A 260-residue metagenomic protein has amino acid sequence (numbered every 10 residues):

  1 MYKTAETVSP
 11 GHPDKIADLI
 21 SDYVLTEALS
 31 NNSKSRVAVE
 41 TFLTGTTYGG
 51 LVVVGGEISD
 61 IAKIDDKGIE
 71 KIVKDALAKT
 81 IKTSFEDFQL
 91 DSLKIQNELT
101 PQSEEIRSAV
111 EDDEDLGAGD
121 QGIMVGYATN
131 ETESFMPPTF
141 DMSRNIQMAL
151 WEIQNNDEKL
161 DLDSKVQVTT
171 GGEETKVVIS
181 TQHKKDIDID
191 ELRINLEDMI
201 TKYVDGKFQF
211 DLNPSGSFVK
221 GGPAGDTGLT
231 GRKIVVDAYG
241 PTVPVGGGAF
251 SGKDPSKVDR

Functional and structural regions predicted by a protein language model:
M1-A38, F140: N-terminal, positively charged regions that mediate nucleic acid binding
K3-A5, S9, T26, T41-T47 (+2 more regions): Cofactor-binding beta-sheet edge motifs in enzyme active sites
T4, V8, L43-L51, K71-P223: Glycine-rich, mobile lid/loop segments that gate access to catalytic sites or pores
V8, H12-A17, L29-N31, E57-D66 (+3 more regions): ATP/Mg2+-dependent ligation/transfer catalytic cores
H12, E57-I64, T129-S134, Q182-I187 (+2 more regions): A generic structural motif
A28-S59: Long, well-ordered hydrophobic secondary-structure segments characteristic of membrane-embedded and membrane-proximal
D60, K220, T227-R260: Conserved mixed alpha/beta catalytic, RNA-binding, or beta-rich assembly cores of soluble enzyme, regulatory
